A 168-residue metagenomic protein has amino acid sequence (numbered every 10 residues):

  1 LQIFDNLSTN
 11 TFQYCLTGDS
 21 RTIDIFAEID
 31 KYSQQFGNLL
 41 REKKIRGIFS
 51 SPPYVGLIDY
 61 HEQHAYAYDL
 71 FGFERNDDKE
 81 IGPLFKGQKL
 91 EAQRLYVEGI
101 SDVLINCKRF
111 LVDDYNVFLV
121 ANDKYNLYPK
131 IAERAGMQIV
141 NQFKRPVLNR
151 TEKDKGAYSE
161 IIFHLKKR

Functional and structural regions predicted by a protein language model:
L1-I48, V55-G56: SAM-dependent nucleic-acid methyltransferase catalytic core
G18-D19, P52, A121-K124: Short, well-ordered beta-to-alpha junction loops that form the rim of enzyme active sites and present histidine/acidic
I29, Y60-Q63, K130-A132: Short amphipathic alpha-helical segments
Y32-Q34, H64-D69, A135-G136: Glycine-rich, phosphate-binding/catalytic loops in enzymes
E42, V97-D113, A132: A short glycine-rich, Lys/Arg-flanked "PGG" loop and its adjoining helix->strand segment in the class I
P53-G99: Mobile active-site "lid"/loop adjacent to the S-adenosyl-L-methionine
D78-I81, D114-A121: Conserved beta-strand signature within the Rossmann-like core of class I S-adenosyl-L-methionine
N122-E133, M137-R168: Class I S-adenosyl-L-methionine
